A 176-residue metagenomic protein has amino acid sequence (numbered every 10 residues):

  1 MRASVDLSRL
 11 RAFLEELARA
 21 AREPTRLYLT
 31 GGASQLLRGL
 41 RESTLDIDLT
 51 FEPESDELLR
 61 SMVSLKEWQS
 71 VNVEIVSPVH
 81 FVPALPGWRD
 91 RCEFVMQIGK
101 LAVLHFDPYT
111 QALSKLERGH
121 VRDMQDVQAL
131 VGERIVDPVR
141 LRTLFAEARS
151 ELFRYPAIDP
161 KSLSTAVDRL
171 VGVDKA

Functional and structural regions predicted by a protein language model:
M1-A176: Compositionally biased terminal segments of proteins
